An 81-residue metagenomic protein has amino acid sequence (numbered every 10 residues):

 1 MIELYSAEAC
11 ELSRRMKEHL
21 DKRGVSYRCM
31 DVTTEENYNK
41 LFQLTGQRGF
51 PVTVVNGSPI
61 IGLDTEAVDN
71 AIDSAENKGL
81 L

Functional and structural regions predicted by a protein language model:
M1-E3, S26-Y27, G57-P59: Short active-site oxyanion
M1-R23: Local sequence-structure signature of Cys/Sec-based thiol-disulfide redox active-site neighborhoods
A7, K40-L41: Accessory recognition modules or surfaces
E11, E36, A67: Short alpha-helical
V25-Y38: Thiol-based oxidoreductase modules, predominantly thioredoxin-like and allied folds used for disulfide exchange
T45-V54: Structural micro-motif
V55-L81: Non-catalytic, surface beta->alpha helical segment in thiol-disulfide oxidoreductase systems
